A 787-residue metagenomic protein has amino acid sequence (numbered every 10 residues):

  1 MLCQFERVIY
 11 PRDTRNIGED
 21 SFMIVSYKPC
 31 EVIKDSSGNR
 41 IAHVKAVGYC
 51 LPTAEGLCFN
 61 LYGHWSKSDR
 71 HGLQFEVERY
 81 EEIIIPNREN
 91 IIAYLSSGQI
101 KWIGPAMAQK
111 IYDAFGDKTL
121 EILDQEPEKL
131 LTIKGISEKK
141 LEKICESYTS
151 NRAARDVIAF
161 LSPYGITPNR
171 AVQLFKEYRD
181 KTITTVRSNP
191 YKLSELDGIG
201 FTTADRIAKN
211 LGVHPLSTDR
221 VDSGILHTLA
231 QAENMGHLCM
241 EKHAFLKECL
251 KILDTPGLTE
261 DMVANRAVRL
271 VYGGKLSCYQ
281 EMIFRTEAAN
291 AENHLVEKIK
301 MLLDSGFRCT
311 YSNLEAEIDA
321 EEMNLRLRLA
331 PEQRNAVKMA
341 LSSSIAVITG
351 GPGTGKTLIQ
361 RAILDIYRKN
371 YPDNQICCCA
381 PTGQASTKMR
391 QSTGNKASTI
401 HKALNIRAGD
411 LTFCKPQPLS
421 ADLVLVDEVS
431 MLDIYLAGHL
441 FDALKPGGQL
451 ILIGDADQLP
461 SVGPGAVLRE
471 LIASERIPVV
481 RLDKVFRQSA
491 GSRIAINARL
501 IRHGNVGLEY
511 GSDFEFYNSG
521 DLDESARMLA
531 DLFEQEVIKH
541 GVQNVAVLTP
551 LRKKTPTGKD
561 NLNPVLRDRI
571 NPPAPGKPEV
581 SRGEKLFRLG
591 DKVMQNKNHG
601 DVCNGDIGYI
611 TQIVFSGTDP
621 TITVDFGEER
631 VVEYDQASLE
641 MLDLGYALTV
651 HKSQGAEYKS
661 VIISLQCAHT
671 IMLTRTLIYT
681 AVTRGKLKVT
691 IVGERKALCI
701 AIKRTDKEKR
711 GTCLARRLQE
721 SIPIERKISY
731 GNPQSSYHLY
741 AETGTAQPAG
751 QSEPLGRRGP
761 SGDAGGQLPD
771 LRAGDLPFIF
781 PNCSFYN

Functional and structural regions predicted by a protein language model:
M1-L2, G600-I607: Short coil-to-beta-strand transition motifs
M1-S312, Q734, A746-P769, P777-I779 (+1 more regions): Accessory, non-ATPase domains that flank or precede helicase/AAA+ motor cores in DNA-metabolism machines
G56-N60, G590, G605: Loop/turn positions that initiate beta-strands
H64-D69, N596-D601, C667-H669, A697: Short, charged beta-turn/beta-strand-edge "cap" motif at the junction between a beta-strand and an adjacent loop
C239, R334-V337, L341-G511: ASCE P-loop NTPase helicase motor core
C278-G351, R361: Pre-Walker A segment
A456-G600, T611-I613, S721, Q747 (+1 more regions): Conserved helicase motor core of P-loop NTPases
H503, D606-T745, P754-N787: C-terminal accessory regions
